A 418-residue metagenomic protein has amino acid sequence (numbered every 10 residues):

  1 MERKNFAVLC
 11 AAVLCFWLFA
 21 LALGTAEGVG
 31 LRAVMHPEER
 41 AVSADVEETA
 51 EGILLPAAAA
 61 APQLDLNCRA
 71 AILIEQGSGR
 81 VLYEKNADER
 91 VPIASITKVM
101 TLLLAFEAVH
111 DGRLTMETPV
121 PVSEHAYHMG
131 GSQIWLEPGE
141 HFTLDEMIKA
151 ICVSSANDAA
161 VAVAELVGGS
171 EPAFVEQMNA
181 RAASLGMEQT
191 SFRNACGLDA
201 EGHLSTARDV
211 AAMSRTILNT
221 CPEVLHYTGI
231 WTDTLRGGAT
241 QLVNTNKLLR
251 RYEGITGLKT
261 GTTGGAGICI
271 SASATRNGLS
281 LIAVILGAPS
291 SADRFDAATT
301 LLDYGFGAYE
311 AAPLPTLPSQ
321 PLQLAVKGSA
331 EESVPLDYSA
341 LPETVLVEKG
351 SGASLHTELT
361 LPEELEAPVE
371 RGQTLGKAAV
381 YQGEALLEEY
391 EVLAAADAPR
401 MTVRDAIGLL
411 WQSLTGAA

Functional and structural regions predicted by a protein language model:
M1-A33, L414-A418: Gram-positive cell-envelope targeting signals
E2-F6, A26-C221: Active-site-adjacent loops and short helices of periplasmic peptidoglycan-processing enzymes
K4, M187-S191, D199-L204, R208-A418: Domain-terminus/edge residues, biased toward the C-terminal soluble/receptor-binding domains of extracytoplasmic
V13-C15, V175, S291: Generic alpha-helix initiation/capping and coil-helix boundary signal
L21-G24, D88, G197, T232 (+1 more regions): Short linear sequence elements within intrinsically disordered, low-complexity coil regions
L23, E27-V29, E51, D111 (+3 more regions): Feature targets compositionally biased, intrinsically disordered low-complexity regions with long contiguous runs
